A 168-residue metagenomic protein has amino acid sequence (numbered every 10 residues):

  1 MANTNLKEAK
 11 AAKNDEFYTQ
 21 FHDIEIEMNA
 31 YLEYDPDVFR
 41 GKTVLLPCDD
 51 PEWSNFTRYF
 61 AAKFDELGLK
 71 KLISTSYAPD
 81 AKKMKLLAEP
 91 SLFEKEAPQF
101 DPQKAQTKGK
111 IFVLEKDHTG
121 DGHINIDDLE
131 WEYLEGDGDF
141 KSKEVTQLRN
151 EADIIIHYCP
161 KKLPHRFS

Functional and structural regions predicted by a protein language model:
M1-D121, D127: S-adenosyl-L-methionine
E27-E33, K141, V145, H157: Structured alpha-helical segments in the cores of large, soluble enzyme domains
V38, L148-N150: A short, aliphatic-rich alpha-helical micro-motif
T119-Q147: Alpha-helix-centered segments that form part of catalytic cores
G138, A152-D153: Helical hinge/lid and interdomain linker segments adjacent to catalytic or ligand-binding clefts that mediate domain
I155-K162: Amphipathic alpha-helical repeat scaffolds
K162-S168: A short, conserved alpha-helix within the catalytic core of class I
